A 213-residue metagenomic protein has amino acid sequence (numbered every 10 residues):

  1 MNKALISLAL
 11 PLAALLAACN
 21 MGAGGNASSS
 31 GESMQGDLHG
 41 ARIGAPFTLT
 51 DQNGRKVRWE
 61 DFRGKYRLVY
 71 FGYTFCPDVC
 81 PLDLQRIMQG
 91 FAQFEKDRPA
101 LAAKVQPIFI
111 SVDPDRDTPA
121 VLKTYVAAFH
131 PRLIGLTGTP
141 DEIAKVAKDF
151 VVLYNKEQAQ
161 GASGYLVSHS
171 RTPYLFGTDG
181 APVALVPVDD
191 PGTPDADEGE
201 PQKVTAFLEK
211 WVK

Functional and structural regions predicted by a protein language model:
L15-A18: C-terminal motif of bacterial Sec signal peptides marking the signal peptidase cleavage site
N20-G22: Bacterial signal peptide processing site
N26-D61: N-terminal "domain-start" segment that seeds a small globular fold
W59-D83, I87: Short active-site neighborhood of thiol/selenol oxidoreductases, capturing the structured segment around
Y66, L84-F109: Conserved helix-turn-beta segment immediately C-terminal to the redox Cys motif in thioredoxin-like folds
L101-R116, R132-D141: Thiol-based oxidoreductase modules, predominantly thioredoxin-like and allied folds used for disulfide exchange
K123-S170: Short, internal strand/loop/helix patches that form the active-site neighborhood or redox-interaction surface
Q160-K213: Thiol-/selenol-based redox modules, centered on thioredoxin-like and closely related oxidoreductase domains
